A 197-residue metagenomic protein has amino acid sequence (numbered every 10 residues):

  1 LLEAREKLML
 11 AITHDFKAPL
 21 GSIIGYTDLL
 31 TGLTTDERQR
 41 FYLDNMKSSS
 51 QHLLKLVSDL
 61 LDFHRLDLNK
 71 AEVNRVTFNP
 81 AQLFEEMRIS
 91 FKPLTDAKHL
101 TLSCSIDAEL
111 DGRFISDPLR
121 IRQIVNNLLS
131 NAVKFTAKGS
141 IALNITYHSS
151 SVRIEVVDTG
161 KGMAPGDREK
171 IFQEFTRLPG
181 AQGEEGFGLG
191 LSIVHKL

Functional and structural regions predicted by a protein language model:
L1-G32: Primarily the dimerization/phosphotransfer
A18, H64, F135-T136: Residue-level recognition of the "H+4" position in the DHp/HisKA helix of two-component sensor histidine kinases
L33, T176-F187: Glycine-rich ATP-lid/hinge loop adjacent to the conserved G-boxes
S48-L53: Short alpha-helical segment of the dimerization/phosphotransfer core of two-component systems
H64-R75: Helix-loop junction within the histidine kinase core
P93, K161-G162: Glycine-rich G1-box
M163-F175: Short conserved segment of the HATPase_c
S192-K196: A short, conserved alpha-helix near the extreme C-terminus of the histidine kinase catalytic
